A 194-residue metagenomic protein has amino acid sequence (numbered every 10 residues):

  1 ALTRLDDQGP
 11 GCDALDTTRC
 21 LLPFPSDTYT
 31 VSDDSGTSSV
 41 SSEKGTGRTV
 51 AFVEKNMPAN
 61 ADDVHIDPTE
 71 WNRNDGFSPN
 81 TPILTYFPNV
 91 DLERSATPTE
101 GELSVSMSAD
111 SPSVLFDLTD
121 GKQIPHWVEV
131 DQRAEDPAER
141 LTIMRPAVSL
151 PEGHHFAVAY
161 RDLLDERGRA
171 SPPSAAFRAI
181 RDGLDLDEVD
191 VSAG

Functional and structural regions predicted by a protein language model:
L2-G194: Acidic, low-complexity Ser/Thr/Gly/Pro-rich repeat segments typical of extracellular/periplasmic and surface-exposed
